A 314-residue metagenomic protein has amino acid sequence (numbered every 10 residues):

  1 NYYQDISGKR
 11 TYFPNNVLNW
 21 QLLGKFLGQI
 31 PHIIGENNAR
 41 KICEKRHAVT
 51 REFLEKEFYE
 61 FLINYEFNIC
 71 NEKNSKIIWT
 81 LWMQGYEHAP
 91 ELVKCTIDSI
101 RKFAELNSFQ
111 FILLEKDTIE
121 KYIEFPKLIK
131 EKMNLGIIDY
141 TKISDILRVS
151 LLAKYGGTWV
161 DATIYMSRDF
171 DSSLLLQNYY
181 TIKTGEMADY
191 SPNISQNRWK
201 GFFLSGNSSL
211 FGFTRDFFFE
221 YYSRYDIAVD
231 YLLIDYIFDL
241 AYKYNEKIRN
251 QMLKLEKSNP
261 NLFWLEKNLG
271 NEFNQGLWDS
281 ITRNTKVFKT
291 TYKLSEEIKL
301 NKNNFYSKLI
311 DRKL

Functional and structural regions predicted by a protein language model:
N1-S144, A162-L314: Glycosyltransferase-associated regions of secretory-pathway enzymes, highlighting luminal stem/catalytic domains
D145-Y155: Small-residue hinge/turn detector
Y155, V160-A162: Active-site acidic Asp-centered loop
